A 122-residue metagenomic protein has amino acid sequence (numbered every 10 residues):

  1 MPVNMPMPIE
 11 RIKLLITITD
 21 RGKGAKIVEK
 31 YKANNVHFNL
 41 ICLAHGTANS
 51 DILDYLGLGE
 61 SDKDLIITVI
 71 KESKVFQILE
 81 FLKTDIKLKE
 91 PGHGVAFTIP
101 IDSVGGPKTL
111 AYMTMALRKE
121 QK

Functional and structural regions predicted by a protein language model:
M1-K122: Positively charged, small/polar-rich N-terminal and surface patches that mediate targeting and assembly and bind
